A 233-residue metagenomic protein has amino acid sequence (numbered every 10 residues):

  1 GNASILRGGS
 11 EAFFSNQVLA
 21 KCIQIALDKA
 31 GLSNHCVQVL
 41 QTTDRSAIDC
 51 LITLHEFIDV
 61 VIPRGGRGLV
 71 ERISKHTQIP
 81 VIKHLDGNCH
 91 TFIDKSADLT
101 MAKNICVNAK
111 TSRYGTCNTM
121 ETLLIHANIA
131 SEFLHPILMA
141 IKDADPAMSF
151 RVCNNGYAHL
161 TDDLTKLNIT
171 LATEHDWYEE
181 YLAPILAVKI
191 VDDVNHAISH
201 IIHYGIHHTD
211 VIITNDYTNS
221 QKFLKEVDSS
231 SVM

Functional and structural regions predicted by a protein language model:
G1, V61, H126, A197: Residue-level signal for inorganic ion chemistry
N2-S96: Rossmann-like NAD(P) dinucleotide-binding subdomain of oxidoreductase/dehydrogenase enzymes
A3, V18, C22, L69-A183: ALDH superfamily catalytic-core signature
A12, N16, A20, D44 (+9 more regions): Generic structural signal for well-ordered, non-membrane alpha-helical segments in soluble metabolic enzymes
L32, E56, N118, H207 (+1 more regions): Structured loop/turn residues at beta-strand edges in well-structured enzyme cores
I48-I52, E71, K103, I198 (+1 more regions): Short hydrophobic/charged patches on amphipathic alpha-helices used for structural packing and interfaces
D59, E121, D210: Conserved acidic residues
L171-M233: Conserved C-terminal structural/oligomerization subdomain of aldehyde/semialdehyde dehydrogenase
